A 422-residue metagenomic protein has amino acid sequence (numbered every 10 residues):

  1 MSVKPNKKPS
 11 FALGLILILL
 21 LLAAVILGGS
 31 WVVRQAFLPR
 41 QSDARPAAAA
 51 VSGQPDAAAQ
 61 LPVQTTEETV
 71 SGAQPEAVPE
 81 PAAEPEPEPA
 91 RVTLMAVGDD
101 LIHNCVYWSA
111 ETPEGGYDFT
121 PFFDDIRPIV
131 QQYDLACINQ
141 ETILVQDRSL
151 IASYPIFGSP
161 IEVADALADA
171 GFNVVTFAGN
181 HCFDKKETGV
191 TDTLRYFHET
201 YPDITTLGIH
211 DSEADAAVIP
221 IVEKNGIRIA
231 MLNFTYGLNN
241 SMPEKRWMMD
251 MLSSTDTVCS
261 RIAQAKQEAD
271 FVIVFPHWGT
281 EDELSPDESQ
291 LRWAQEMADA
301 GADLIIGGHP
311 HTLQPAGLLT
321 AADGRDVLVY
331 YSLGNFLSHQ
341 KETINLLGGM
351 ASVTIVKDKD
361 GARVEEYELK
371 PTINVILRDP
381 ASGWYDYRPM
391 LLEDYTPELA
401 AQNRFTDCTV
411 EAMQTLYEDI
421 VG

Functional and structural regions predicted by a protein language model:
S2-V3, L13-G422: Acidic, metal/ion-coordinating pockets
